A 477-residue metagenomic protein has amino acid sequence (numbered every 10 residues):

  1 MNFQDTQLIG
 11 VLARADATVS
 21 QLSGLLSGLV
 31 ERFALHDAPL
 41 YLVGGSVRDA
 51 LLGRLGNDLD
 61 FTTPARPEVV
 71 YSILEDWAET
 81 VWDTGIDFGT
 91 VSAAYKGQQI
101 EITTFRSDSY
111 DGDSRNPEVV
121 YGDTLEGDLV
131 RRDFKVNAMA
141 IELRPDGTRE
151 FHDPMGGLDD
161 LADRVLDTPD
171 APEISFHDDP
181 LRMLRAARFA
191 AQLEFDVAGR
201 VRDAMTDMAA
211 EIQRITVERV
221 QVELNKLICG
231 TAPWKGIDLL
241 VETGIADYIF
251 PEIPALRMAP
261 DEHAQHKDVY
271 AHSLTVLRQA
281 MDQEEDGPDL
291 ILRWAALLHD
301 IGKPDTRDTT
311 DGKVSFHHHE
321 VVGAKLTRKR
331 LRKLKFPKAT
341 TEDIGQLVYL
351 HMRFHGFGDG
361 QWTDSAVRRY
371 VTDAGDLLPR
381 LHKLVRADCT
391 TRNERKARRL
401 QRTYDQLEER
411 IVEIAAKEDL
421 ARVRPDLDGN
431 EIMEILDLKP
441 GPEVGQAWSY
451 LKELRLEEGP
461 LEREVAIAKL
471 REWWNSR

Functional and structural regions predicted by a protein language model:
M1-R477: Catalytic cores of the polymerase beta-like nucleotidyltransferase superfamily and closely associated nucleotide
